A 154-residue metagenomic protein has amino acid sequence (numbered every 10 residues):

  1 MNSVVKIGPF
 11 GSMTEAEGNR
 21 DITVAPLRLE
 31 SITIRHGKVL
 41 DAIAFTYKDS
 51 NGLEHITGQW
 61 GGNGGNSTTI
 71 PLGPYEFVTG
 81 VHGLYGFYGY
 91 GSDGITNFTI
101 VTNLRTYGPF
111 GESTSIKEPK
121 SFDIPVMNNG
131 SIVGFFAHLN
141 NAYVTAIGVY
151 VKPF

Functional and structural regions predicted by a protein language model:
M1-F154: Lectin-type carbohydrate-recognition ectodomains
